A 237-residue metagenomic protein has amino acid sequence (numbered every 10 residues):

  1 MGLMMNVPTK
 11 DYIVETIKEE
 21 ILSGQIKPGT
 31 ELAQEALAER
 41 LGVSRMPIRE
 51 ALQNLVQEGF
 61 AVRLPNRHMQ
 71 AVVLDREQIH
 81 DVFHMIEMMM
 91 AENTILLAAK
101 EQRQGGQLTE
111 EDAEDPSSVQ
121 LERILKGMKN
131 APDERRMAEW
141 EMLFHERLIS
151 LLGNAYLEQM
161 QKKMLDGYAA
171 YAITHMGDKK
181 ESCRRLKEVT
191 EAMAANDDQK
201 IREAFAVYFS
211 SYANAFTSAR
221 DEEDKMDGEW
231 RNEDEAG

Functional and structural regions predicted by a protein language model:
M1-A99, D221-D224, E229-G237: Short linear motifs at protein or domain termini
G2, L52, R76-I79, A98-K100 (+5 more regions): A ubiquitous short alpha-helical element
K18, L22, F83, A91-T94 (+4 more regions): Regular secondary-structure segments
G29-T30, L64, G106, L157-Q161 (+1 more regions): Short, hydrophobic secondary-structure boundary micro-motifs
I79-V82, E114-L121, M137-E141, L157 (+4 more regions): Hydrophobic packing residues in well-ordered alpha-helices of helical domains and bundles
M85-A98, W140-D178, A215: Hydrophobic, amphipathic alpha-helical faces that serve as interaction scaffolds
T109-E134: Amphipathic alpha-helical segments enriched in hydrophobic/aromatic residues interleaved with Lys/Arg
E122, D166, I173-G237: C-terminal all-alpha effector/ligand-binding and dimerization domain of prokaryotic HTH-type transcriptional repressors
